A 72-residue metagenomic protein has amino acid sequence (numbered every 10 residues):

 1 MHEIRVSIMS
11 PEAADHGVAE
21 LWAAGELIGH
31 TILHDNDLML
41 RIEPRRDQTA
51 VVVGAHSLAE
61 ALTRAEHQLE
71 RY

Functional and structural regions predicted by a protein language model:
M1-Y72: Terminal leader/tail segments of proteins
